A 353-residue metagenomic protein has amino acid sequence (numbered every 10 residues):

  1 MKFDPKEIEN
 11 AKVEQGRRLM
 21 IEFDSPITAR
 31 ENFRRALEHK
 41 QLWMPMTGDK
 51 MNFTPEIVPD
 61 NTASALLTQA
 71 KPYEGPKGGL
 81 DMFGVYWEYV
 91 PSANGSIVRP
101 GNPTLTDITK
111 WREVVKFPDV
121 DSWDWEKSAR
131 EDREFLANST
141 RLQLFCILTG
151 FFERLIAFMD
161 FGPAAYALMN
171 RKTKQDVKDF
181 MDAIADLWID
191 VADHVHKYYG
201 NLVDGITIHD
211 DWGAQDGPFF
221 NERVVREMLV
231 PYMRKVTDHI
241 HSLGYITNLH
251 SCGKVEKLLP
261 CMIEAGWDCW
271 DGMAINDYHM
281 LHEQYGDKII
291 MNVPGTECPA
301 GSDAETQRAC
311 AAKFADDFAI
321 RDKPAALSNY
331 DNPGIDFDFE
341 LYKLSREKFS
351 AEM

Functional and structural regions predicted by a protein language model:
M1-P45, K116-M353: Active-site loop segments of alpha/beta catalytic cores
K6, M51-T54, T62, F83 (+1 more regions): Intrinsic disorder/low-complexity detector
H39-L42, E56-D60, V85, S92: Short helix-loop boundary/capping segments at the starts of domains
P45-L67: Short, basic/low-complexity N-terminal boundary segments at the transition from targeting/disordered tails
V58-N61, P76, P91-A93, P100 (+2 more regions): Short aromatic-enriched loop/helix-cap "lid" or pocket-rim segments at secondary-structure transitions that line
N61-L80: Short acidic, Pro/Gly- and aromatic-enriched capping/linker segments at domain boundaries
G75-V120, N138-F145: A contiguous, low-structure linker/loop signature
